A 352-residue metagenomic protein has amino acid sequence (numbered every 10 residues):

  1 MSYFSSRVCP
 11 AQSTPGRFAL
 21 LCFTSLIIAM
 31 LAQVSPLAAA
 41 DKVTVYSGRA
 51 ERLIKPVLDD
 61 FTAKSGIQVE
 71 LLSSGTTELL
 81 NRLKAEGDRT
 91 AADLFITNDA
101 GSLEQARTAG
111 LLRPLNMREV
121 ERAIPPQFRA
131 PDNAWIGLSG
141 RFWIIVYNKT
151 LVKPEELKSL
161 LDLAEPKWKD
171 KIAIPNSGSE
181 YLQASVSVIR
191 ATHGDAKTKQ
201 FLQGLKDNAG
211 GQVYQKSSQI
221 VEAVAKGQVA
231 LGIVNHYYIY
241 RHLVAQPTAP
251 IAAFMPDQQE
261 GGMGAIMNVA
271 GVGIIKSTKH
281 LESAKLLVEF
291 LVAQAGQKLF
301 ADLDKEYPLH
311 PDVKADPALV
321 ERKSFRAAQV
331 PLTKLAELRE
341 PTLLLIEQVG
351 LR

Functional and structural regions predicted by a protein language model:
A19-Q33: Bacterial N-terminal signal peptides
L37-T44, T62-S65, E165-K167: Immediate post-signal peptide segment of exported/extracytoplasmic ligand-binding proteins
A40, G48-K55, S74-E78, A91-V229 (+1 more regions): Extracytoplasmic ligand-binding site segments that recognize negatively charged/polar headgroups
G48-Q68, H242: Short, polar/charged alpha-helical segment
G101-Q105, A225, A230-I251: A ligand-binding cleft/hinge motif common to bilobed small-molecule-binding domains
I144-L151, M267-H280, L299-D302: A bilobed periplasmic-binding-protein/Venus flytrap-type ligand-binding module shared by bacterial periplasmic
D170-S177, F290-V313: Periplasmic-binding protein-like
A196-T198, E306-R352: An extracytoplasmic/periplasmic, membrane-proximal ligand-sensing/linker region
